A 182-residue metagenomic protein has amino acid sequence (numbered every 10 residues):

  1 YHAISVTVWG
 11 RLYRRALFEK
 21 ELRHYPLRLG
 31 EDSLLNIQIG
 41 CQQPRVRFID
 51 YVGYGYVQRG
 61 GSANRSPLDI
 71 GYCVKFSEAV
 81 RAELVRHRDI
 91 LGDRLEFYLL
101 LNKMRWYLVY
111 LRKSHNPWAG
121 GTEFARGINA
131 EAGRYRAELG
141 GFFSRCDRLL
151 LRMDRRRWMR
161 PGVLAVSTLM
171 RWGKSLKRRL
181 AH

Functional and structural regions predicted by a protein language model:
Y1, K103-W106: Short glycine/proline-rich turn/loop motifs
Y1-D69: Conserved nucleotide-sugar donor-binding catalytic segment
V8, L100-N102, M153, R157: Short alpha-helical segments used as structural interaction elements across diverse proteins
V52-R59, R65-L91, W106-Y135: Catalytic core of nucleotide-sugar-dependent glycosyltransferases
K75, R94-N102: Residues within HEAT/ARM-like alpha-solenoid scaffolds
K113-H182: Membrane-interface aromatic/basic loop that binds lipid-linked glycans or pyrophosphate carriers, typified by
